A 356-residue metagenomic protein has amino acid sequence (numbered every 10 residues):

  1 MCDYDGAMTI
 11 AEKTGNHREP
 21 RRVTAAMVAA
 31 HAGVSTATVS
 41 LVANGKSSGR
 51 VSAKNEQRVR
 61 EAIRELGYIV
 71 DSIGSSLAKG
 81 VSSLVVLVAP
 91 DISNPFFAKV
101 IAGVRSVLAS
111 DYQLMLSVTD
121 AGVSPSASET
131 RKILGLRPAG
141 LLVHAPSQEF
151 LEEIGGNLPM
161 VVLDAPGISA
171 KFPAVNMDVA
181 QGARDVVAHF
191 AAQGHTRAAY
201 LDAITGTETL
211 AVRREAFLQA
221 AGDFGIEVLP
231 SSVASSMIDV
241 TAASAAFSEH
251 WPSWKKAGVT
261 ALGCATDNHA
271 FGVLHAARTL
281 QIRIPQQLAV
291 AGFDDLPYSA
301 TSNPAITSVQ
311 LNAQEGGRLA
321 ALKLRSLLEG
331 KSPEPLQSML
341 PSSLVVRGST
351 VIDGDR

Functional and structural regions predicted by a protein language model:
M1-G80: N-terminal helix-turn-helix DNA-binding module of bacterial transcription factors
M1-P20, S83-A188, A192, P252 (+1 more regions): Alpha-helical recognition/docking segments in bacterial nutrient-uptake and carbohydrate-utilization systems
T36-L41, L77-D91, R197-I204: Short beta-strand segments enriched in small/hydrophobic residues
I63, L108, A220-A221, W251 (+2 more regions): Conserved hydrophobic residues forming the short capping helix/wall of the S-adenosyl-L-methionine
S72, P90-K99, S117-P125, V175-D185 (+5 more regions): Hinge/beta->alpha junction and helix N-cap segments in small-molecule ligand-binding domains
I133, R137-A145, R197-L201, V233 (+2 more regions): Periplasmic-binding protein-like
V228, E249-R356: Flexible loop/turn connectors
